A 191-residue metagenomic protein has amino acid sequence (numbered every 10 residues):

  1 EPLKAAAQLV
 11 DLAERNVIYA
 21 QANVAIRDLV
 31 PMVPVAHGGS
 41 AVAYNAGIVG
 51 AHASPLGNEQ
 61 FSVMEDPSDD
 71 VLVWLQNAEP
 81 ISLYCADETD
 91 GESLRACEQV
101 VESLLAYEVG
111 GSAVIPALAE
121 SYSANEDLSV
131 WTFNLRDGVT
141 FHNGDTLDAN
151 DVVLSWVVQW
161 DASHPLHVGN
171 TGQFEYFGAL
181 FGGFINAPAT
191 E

Functional and structural regions predicted by a protein language model:
E1-A7, C85-D90, G169-Q173, G178: Acidic-aromatic pocket-rim loops
E1-E79: Detector for C-terminal structural segments
L3-V10, D87-G91, N134-T146: Second-shell loop/turn segments in exported
K4-E14, A20-P31, L105, V109 (+3 more regions): Sec-exported extracytoplasmic/periplasmic mature domains
A43-Q60, A78-R95, L118, D145 (+1 more regions): A structural "hinge/loop" feature
G47, N134, P165-E191: Surface-exposed binding/hinge segments that line and control ligand-binding clefts or catalytic entry sites
L75-E126: N-terminal lobe/hinge region of extracytoplasmic solute-binding protein
S121-T171: Aromatic- and charge-enriched surface segment that lines or borders ligand/interaction sites
